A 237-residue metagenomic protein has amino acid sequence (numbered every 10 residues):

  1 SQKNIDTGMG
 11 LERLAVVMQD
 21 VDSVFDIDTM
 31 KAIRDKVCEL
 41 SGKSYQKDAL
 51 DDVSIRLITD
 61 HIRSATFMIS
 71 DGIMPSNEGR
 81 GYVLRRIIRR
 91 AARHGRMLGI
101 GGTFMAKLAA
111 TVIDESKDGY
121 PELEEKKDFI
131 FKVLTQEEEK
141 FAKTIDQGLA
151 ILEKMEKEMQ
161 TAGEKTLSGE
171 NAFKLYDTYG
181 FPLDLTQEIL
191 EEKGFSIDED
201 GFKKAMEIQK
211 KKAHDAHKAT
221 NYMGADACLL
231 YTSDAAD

Functional and structural regions predicted by a protein language model:
S1-F131, E188: Feature marking long nucleic-acid-engaging regions of large polymerase/nuclease enzymes
I5-M9, D177, D234: Short conserved micro-motifs on helix faces and helix-strand junctions that flank and scaffold key functional residues
V24-I27, N77-E78, G99, E139 (+3 more regions): Ordered, soluble secondary-structure elements with a strong preference for glycine-centered loop motifs and nearby
E125-A150: Metal-dependent DNA phosphodiester-chemistry modules and their immediately adjacent helices/loops in DNA-processing
F141-A225: Extended, domain-scale alpha-helical bundle/helix-rich regions
Y231-D237: Conserved small/polar residues in nucleotide/adenosyl-binding loops
